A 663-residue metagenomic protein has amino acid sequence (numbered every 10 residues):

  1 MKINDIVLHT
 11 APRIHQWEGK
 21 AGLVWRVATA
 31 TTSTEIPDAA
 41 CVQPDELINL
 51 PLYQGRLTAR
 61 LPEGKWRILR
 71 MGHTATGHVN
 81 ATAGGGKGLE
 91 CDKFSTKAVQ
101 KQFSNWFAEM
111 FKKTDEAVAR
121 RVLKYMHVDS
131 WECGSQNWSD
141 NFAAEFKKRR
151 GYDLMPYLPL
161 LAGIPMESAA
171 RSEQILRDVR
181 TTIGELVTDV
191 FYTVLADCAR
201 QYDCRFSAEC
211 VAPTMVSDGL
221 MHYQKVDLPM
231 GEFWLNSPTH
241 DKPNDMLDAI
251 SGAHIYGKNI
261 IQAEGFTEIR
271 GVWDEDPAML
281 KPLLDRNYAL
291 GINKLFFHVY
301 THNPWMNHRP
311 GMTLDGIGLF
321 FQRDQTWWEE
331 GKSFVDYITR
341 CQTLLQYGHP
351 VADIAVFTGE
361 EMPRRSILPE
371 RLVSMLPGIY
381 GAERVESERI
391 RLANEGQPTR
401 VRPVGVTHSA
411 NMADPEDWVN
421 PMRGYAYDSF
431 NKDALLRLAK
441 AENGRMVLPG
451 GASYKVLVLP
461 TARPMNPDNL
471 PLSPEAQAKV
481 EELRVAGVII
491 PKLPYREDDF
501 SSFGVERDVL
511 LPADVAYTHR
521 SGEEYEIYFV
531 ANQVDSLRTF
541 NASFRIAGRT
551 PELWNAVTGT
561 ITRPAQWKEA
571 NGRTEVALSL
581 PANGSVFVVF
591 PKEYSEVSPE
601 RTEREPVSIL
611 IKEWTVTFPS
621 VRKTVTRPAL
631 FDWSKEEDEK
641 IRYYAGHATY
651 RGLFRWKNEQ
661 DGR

Functional and structural regions predicted by a protein language model:
M1, K112-Y125, S130-P229, F233-H647 (+1 more regions): Carbohydrate-binding surfaces of carbohydrate-active enzymes
M1-V122: Mature N-terminal, pre-catalytic/accessory segment of carbohydrate-active enzymes
